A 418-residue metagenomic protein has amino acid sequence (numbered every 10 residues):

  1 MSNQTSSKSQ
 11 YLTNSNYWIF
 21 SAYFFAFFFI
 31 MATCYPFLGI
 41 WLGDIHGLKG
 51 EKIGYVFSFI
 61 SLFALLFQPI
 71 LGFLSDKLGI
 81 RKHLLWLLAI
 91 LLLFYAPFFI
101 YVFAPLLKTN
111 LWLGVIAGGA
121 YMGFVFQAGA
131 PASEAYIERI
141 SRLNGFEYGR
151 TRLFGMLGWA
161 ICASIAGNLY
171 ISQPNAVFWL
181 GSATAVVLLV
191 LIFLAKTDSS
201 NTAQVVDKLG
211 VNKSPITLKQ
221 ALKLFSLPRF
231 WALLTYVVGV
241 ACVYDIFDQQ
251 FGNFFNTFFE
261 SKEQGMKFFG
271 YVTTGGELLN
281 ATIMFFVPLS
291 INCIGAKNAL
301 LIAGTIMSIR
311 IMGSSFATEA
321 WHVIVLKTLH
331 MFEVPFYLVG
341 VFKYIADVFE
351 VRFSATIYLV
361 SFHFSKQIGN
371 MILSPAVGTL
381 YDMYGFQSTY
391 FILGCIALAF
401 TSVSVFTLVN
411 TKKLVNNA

Functional and structural regions predicted by a protein language model:
S2-N14, K196-L234, E260-S261: Juxtamembrane intracellular "pre-TM" segments in multi-pass secondary transporters
S7-S61, L65, W231-F259: Helix-loop boundary and gating motifs at the non-cytosolic
Y55-F73, Y271-F286: Central cavity-lining transmembrane alpha-helices of secondary-active solute carriers, predominantly the Major
L66-I80, Y170, I283-A296, Y381-D382: Helix-to-loop junctions at the C-terminal end of transmembrane segments in multipass secondary transporters
H83-F98, N298-G313: Structural signature of the two symmetry-related core transmembrane helices
G118-F154: Cytoplasmic helix-loop-helix junction between adjacent transmembrane helices in 12-TM secondary transporters
N168-A185, T379-A399: A membrane-interface helix-boundary motif in multi-pass transporters
R352-M383: A late C-terminal transmembrane helix in Major Facilitator Superfamily
